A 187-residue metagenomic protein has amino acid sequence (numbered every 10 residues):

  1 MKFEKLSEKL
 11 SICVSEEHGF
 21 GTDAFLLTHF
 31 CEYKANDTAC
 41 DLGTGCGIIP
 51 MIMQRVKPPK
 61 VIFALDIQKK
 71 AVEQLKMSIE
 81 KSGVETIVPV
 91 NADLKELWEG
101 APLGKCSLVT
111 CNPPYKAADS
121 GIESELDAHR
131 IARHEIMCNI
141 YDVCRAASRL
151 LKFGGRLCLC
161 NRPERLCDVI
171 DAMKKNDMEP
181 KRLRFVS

Functional and structural regions predicted by a protein language model:
M1-K34: Class I SAM-dependent transferase core
K2-I12, N176-S187: C-terminal catalytic and target-recognition region of SAM-dependent MTase-like enzymes, primarily methyltransferases
K9, P59, V84-T86, G154 (+1 more regions): A generic structural signal for alpha->beta connector loops
V14, N91-A92, N161, R184: Short loop/edge segments at beta-strand edges and connector loops that shape dinucleotide/nucleotide cofactor-binding
F20, M137-V186: Conserved Class I SAM-dependent methyltransferase catalytic core
H29-C111, K116-I122: Conserved SAM/SAH cofactor-binding pocket of Class I
P113-D142: Mobile active-site "lid"/loop adjacent to the S-adenosyl-L-methionine
